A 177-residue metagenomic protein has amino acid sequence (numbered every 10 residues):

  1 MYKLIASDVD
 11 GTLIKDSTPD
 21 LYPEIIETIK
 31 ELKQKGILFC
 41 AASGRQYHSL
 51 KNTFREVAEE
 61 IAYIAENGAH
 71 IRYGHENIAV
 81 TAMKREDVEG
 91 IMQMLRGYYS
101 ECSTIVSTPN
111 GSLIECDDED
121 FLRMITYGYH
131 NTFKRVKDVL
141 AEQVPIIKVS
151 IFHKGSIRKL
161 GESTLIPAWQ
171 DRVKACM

Functional and structural regions predicted by a protein language model:
Y2-T18, S43: Asp-based phosphoryl-transfer active-site loop
S7, H70-Y73, L140-V144: Short, basic/glycine-rich phosphate-binding loops at helix/coil junctions that contact nucleotide phosphates
K15-D16, I78-A79, K148: Short, contiguous strand/loop micro-motifs
P19, G44, K154-S156: Short, surface-exposed acidic/glycine-rich loop or hinge patches that mediate macromolecular interfaces
P19-D20, E24, V149: Substrate-gripping "pore-loop 1 plus following alpha2 helix"
P23-L122: Active-site phosphate-binding/coordination module
E101-M177: Conserved acidic, metal-coordinating active-site core of Asp-based, Mg2+-dependent phosphoryl-transfer enzymes
